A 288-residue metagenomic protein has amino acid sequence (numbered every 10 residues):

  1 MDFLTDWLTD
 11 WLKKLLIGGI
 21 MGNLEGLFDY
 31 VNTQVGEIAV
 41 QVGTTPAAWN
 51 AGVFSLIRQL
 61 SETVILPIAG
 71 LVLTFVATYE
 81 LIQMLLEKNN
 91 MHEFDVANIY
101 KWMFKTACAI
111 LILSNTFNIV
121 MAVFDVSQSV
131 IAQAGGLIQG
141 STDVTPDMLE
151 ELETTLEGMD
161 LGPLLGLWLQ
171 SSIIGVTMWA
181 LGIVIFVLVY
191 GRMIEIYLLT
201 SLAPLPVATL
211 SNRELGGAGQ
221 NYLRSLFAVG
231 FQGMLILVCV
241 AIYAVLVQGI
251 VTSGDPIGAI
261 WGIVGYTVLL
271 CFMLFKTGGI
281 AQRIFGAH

Functional and structural regions predicted by a protein language model:
M1, L8, L12-N23, F94-I112 (+2 more regions): Alpha-helical transmembrane segments and their helix-start/interface "positive-inside/aromatic belt" motifs in integral
M1-V72: Binding/recognition "hotspot" determinant
L16, L24, V31, T106-L202 (+2 more regions): Non-cytosolic segments of integral membrane proteins
I57-L66, Y100-F104, E157, G191 (+2 more regions): Alpha-helical membrane-interface segments at transmembrane helix boundaries
G70, T74-L86, I236-V251: Juxtamembrane "helix exit" motif at the C-terminal ends of alpha-helical transmembrane segments in multi-pass membrane
V72-C108, L202-G216: Hydrophobic transmembrane alpha-helix segments characteristic of membrane transport and insertion machinery
V207-R224, V251-S253, Q282-I284: Alpha-helical transmembrane segments
S225-L237: Alpha-helical transmembrane segments of multi-pass membrane proteins
